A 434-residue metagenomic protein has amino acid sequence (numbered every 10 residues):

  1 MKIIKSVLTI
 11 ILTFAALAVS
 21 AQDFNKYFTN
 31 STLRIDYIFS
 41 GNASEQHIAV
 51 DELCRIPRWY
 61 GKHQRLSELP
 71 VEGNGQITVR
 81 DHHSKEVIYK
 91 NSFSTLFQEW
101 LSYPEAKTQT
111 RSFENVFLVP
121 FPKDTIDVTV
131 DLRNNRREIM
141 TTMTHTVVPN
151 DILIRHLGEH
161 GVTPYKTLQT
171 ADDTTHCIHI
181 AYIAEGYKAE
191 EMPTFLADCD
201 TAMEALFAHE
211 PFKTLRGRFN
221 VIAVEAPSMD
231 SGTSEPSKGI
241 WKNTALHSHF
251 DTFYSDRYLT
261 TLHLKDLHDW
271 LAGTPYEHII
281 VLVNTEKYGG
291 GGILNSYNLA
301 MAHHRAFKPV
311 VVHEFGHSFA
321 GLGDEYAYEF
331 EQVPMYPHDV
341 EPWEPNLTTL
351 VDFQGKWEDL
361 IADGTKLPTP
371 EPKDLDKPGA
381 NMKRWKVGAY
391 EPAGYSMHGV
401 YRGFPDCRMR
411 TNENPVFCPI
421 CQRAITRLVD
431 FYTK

Functional and structural regions predicted by a protein language model:
I4-A15: Sec-dependent N-terminal signal peptides
A16-S20: N-terminal signal peptide c-region/cleavage motif recognized by signal peptidases
Y27-L153: Beta-strand-enriched, solvent-exposed domains that form extended recognition/catalytic surfaces
F28-F39, A43-E45, Y326-K434: Replace "(M1/M4/M9/M12/WLM)" with "(e.g., M1/M4/M8/M9/M12/M26/WLM)" and add "not limited to" to clarify scope
L153-E210, A223-T233: Fold-level signature of zinc-dependent metallopeptidase catalytic domains
T194-F195, G290-E314: Short pre-active-site segment immediately N-terminal to the catalytic Zn-binding motif
R218-L294: Active-site-proximal segments of metallohydrolase catalytic domains
F315-E331: Catalytic Zn2+-binding segment of zinc metalloproteases
